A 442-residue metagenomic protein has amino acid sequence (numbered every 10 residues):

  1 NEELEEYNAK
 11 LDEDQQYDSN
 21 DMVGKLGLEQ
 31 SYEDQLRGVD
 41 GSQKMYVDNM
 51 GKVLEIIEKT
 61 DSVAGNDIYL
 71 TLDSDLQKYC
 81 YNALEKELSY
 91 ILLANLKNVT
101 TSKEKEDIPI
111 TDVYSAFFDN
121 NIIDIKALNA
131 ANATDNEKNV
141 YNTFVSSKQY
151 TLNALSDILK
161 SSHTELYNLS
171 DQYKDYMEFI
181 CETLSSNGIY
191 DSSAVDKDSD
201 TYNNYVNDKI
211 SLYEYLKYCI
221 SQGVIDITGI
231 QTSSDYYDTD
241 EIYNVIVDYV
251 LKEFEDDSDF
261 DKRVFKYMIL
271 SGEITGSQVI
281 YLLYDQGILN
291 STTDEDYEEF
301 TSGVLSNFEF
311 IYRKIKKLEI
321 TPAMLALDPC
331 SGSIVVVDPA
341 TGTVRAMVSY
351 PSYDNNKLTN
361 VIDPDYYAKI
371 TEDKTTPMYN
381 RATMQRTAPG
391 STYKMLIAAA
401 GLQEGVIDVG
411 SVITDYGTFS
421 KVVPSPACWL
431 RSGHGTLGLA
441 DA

Functional and structural regions predicted by a protein language model:
N1-D365: Periplasmic/cell-envelope proteins involved in peptidoglycan metabolism and beta-lactam response
D21, D61, Y69, T376 (+4 more regions): Preference for short coil/turn "hinge" residues that link or interrupt alpha-helices
N66-L72, A326-G332, D365-Y393, G410-I413 (+1 more regions): Short active-site loop at a secondary-structure junction that contains or immediately precedes the catalytic residue(s)
I108-P109, K369-T371, P426-W429: Short alpha-helix boundary/capping motifs
V337-E372, T376-R381, R386, Q403-G405 (+1 more regions): Glycine- and small hydrophobic-enriched segments that form the cores of compact globular domains
L358-V361, T387-L439: Short, glycine/proline-biased beta-turn/loop segments that scaffold the active-site neighborhood
